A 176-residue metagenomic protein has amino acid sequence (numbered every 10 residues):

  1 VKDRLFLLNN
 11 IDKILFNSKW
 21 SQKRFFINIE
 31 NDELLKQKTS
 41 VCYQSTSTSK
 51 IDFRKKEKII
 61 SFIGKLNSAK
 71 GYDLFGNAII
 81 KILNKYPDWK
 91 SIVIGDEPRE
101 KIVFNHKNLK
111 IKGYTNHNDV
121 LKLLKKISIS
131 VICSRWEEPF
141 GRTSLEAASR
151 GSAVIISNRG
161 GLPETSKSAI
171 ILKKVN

Functional and structural regions predicted by a protein language model:
R4-K36: A short, active-site helix/loop in glycosyltransferases that binds the activated sugar's phosphate group
L15, D52-K70, G76-I79: Conserved donor-binding/catalytic core segment of Leloir-type glycosyltransferases
W20-S21, K38-I51, P98: Short beta-strand->alpha-helix junction loop in the catalytic core of nucleotide-activated group-transfer enzymes
I63, G76, K90-V103: Glycosyltransferase donor-sugar binding loop
E100-L121: Nucleotide-activated donor-binding/catalytic signature segment of Leloir-type glycosyltransferases, i.e., the conserved
L121, S144-S149, P163-E164: Short alpha-helical segment that forms part of, or immediately flanks, the ligand-binding pocket in carbohydrate-active
K125-P139, S152: Acidic donor-binding loop of glycosyltransferase active sites
P163-N176: Change "using UDP/GDP/dTDP sugars" to "using nucleotide sugars
